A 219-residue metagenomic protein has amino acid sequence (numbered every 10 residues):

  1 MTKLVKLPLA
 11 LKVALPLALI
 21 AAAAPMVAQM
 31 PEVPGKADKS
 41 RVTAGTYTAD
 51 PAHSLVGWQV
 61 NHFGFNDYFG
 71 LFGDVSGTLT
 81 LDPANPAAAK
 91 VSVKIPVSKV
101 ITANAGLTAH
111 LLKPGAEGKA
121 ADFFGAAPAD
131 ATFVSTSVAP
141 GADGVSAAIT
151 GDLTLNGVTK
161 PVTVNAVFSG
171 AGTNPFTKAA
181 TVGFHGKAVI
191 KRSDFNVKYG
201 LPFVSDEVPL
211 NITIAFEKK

Functional and structural regions predicted by a protein language model:
M1-L9: N-terminal secretory signal peptides that target proteins for export/translocation
T2-K3, A23-M26: Long, low-complexity, intrinsically disordered N-terminal extensions of eukaryotic proteins, enriched
A10-A23: Bacterial N-terminal signal peptides
M26-K219: Low-complexity, acidic/polar, glycine-enriched regions of mature
